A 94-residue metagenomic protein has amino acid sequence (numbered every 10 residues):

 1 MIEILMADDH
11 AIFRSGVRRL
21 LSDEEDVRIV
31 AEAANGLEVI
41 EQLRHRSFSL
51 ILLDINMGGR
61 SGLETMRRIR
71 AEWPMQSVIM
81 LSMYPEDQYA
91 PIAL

Functional and structural regions predicted by a protein language model:
M1-F13, V17-L21, I51: Conserved acidic segment of CheY-like receiver
L5, V30, I79-L81: Conserved hydrophobic packing residues within short motifs/helices of P-loop NTPase cores of ABC-family ATPases
F13, G58, S82, E86: The feature encodes the CheY-like receiver
D26-A34, Q42: Short hydrophobic/Thr-rich beta-strand motif most characteristic of the beta2 strand and flanking loop of CheY-like
N35-E38, G59-E64: Acidic catalytic/metal-coordinating carboxylates
E41-Q42, L63-M75: Short amphipathic alpha-helix used as the core "switch/output" element in two-component signaling
R46-L52: Active-site beta3 strand of CheY-like receiver
E64, P85-L94: Alpha4 helix (beta4-alpha4-beta5 surface) of REC/receiver domains from two-component response regulators
